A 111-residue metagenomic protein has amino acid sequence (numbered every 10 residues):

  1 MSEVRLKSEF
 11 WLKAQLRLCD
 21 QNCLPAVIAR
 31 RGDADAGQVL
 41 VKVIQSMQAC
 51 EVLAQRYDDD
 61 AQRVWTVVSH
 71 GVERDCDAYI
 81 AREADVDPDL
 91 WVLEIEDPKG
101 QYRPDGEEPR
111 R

Functional and structural regions predicted by a protein language model:
M1-R111: Polybasic/polar functional segments that serve as interface/processing modules
